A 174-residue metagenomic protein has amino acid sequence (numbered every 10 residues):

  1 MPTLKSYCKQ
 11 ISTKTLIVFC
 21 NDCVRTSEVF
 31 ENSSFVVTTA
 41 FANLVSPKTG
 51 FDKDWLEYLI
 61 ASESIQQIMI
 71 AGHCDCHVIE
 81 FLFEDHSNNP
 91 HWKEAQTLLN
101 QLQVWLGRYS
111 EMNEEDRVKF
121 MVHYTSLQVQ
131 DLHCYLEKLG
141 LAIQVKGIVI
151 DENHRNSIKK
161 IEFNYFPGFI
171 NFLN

Functional and structural regions predicted by a protein language model:
M1-T13, F30-S33, A42-D54, I60-E63 (+1 more regions): Divalent-metal-activated hydrolytic enzyme cores
T13-L16, Q66-I68: Short active-site oxyanion
V18-C20, T38-T39, M69-C74, K146-D151: Short beta-strand segments
V18-N21, T49-F51: A general structural motif
F19-V24, V29: An anion-binding catalytic pocket shared by soluble metabolic enzymes
C23-V24, N43-L44, D75-V78: A short acidic, glycine/proline-enriched capping/turn motif at secondary-structure boundaries, especially helix N-cap
I65-F81: Ordered, amphipathic secondary-structure segments that act as subunit-interaction surfaces in large macromolecular
